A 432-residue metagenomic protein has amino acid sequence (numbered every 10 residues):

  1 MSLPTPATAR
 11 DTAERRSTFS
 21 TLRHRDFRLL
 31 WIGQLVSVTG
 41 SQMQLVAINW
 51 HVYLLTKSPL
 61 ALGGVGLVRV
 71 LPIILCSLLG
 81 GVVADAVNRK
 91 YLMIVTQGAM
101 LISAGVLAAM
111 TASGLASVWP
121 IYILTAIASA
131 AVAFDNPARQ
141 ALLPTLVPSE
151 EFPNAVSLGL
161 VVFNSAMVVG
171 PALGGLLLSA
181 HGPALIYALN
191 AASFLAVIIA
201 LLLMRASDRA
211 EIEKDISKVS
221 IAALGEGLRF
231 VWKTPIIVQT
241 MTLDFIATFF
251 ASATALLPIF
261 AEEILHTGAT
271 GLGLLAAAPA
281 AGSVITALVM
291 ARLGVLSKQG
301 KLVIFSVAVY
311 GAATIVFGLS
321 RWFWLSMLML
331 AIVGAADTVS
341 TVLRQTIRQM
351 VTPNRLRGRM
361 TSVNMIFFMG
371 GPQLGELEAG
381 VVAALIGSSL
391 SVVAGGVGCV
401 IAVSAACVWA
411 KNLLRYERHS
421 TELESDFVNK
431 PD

Functional and structural regions predicted by a protein language model:
M1-D432: Alpha-helical transmembrane-bundle signature of multi-pass membrane transport and export proteins
